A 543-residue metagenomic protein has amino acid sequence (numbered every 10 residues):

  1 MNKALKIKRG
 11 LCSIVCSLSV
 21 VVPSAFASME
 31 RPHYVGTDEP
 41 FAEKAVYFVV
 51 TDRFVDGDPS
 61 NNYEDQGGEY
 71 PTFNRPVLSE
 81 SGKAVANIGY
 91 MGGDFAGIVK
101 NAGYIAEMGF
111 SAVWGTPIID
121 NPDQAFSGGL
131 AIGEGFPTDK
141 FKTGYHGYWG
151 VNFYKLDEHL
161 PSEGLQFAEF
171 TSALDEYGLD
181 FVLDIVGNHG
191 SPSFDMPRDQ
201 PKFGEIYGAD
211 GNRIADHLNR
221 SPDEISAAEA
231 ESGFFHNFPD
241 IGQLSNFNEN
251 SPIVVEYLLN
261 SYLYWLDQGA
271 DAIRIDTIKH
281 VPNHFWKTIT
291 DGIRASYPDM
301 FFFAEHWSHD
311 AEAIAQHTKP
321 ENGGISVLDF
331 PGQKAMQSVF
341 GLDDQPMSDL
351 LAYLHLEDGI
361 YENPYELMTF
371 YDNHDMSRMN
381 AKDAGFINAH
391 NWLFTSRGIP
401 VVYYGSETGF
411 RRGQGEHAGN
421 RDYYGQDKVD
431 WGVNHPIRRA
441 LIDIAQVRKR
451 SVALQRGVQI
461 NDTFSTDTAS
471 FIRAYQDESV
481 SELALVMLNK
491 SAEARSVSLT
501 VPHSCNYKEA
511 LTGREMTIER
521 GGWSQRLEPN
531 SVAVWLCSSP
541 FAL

Functional and structural regions predicted by a protein language model:
K3-I14: Bacterial N-terminal signal peptides that target proteins for export
S13-P23: Bacterial N-terminal signal peptides
A25-A27: Boundary at the C-terminal end of the N-terminal hydrophobic targeting segment
M29-E30, T171-A173, G178, H189 (+12 more regions): Active-site-proximal helices and loops of the catalytic beta/alpha 8
P32, D38-K44, D52-Q268, T288-Y297 (+4 more regions): Substrate-binding/active-site clefts of carbohydrate-active enzymes
A45, I518-L543: C-terminal beta-strand-rich structural cap/linker in extracellular carbohydrate-active enzymes
V49, I105, G115, F153 (+9 more regions): Conserved, mostly hydrophobic/aromatic
S111, D271, P400: Short acidic/polar active-site loop segments enriched in Thr and Asp
